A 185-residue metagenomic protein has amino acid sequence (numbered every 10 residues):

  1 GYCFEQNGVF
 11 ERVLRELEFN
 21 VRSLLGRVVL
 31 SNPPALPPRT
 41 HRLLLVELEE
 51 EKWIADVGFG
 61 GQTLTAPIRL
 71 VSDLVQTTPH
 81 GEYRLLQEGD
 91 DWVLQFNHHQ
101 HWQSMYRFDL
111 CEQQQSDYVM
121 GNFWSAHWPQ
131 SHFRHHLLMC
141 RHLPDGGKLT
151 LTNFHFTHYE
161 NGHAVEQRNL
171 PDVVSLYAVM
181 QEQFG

Functional and structural regions predicted by a protein language model:
G1-F4, R15-P38, F59-G185: Mixed-charge, low-complexity segments
E5-V9: Short amphipathic alpha-helical face segments that pack within enzyme cores and frequently flank/anchor catalytic
F10-L14: Hydrophobic alpha-helical packing residues
R42-L45: Short beta-strand scaffold segments in enzyme catalytic cores
E49-W53: Active-site beta-strand-loop-beta-strand hairpin of nuclease catalytic cores that positions key catalytic residues
A55-V57: Beta-strand scaffold of nucleotide-dependent catalytic cores
